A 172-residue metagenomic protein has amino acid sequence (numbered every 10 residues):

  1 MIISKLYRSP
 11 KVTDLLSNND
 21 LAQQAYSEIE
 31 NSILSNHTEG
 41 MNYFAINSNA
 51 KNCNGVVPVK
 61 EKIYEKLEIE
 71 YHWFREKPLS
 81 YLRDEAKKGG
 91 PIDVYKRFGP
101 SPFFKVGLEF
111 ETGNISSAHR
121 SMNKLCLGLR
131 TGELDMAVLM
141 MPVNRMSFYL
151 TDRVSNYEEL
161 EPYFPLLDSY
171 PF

Functional and structural regions predicted by a protein language model:
M1-L82: Interdomain/boundary linker segments immediately adjacent to catalytic/signaling cores
K51-C53, E61-P102, N114-N123, R130: Active-site metal-binding core of divalent-cation-utilizing nuclease and nuclease-like domains
G107-G113: Glycine-rich active-site/cofactor-binding loop and its immediate structural neighborhood
G113-S117, N144-S147: Short acidic, S/G/P-rich loop/turn micro-motifs used as interaction or catalytic elements
G128-L134, D168-P171: Arginine/glycine-rich "motif VI" loop of SF2 helicases in the C-terminal RecA-like domain
A137-P142: Acidic beta-strand-to-loop metal/phosphate-binding motif
V143-F172: Domain-level recognition of nuclease-like catalytic cores that cleave nucleotide substrates
